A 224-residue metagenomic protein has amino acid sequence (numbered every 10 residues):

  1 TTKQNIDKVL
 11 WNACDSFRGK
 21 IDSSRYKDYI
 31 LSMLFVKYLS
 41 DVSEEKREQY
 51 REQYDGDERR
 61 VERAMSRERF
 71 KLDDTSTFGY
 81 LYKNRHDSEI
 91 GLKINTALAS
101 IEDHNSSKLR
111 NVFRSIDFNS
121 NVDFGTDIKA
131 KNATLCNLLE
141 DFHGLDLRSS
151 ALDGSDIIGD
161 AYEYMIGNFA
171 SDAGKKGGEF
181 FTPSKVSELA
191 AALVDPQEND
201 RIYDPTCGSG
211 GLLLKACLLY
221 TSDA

Functional and structural regions predicted by a protein language model:
T1-E198: Non-catalytic, mostly N-terminal accessory regions of nucleic-acid modification and defense proteins
R25, T206-C207: Glycine-rich, histidine-containing beta strand-loop boundary motifs that form or position
M165, F169, C207, L218: Short, small-residue-rich loop/turn micro-motifs
D200-T206: Conserved class I S-adenosyl-L-methionine
G211-L219: Conserved SAM-binding loop of SAM-dependent methyltransferases across substrates and taxa, primarily the Class I
Y220-A224: Conserved small/polar residues in nucleotide/adenosyl-binding loops
